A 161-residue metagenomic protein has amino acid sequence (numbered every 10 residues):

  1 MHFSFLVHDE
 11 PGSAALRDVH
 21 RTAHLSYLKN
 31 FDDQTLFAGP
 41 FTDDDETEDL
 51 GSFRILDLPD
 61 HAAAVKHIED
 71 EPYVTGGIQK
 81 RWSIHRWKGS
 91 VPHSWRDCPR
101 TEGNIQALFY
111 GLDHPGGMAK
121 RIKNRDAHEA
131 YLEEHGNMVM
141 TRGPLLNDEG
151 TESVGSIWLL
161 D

Functional and structural regions predicted by a protein language model:
M1-D161: Conserved, structured core segments of small domains
